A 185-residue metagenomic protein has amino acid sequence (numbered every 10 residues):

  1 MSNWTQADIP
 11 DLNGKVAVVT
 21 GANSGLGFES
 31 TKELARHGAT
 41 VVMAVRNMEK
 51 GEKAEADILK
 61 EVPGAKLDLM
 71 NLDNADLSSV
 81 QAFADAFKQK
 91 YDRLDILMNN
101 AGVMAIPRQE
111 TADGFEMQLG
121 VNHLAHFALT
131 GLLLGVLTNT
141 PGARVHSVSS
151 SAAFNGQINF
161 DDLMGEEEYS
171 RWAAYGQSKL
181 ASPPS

Functional and structural regions predicted by a protein language model:
S2-S185: Rossmann-fold NAD(P)H-dependent dehydrogenase/reductase core
